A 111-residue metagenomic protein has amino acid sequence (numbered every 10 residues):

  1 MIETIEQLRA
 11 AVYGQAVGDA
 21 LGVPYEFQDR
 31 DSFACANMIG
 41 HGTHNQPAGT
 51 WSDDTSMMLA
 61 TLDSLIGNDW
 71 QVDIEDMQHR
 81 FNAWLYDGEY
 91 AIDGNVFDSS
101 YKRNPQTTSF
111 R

Functional and structural regions predicted by a protein language model:
M1-R111: Structured, active/binding-site neighborhoods that engage oxygen-rich ligands
